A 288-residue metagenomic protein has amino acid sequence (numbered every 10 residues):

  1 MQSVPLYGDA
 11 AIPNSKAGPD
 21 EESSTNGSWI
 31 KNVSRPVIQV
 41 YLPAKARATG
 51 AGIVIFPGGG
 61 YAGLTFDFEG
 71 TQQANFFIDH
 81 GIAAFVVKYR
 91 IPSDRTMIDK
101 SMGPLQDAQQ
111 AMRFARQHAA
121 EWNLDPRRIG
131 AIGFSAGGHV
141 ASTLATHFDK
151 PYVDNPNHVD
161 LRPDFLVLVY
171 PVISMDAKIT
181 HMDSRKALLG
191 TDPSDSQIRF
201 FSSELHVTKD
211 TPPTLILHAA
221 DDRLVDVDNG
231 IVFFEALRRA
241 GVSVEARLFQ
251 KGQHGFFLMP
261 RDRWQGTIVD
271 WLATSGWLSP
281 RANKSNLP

Functional and structural regions predicted by a protein language model:
M1-R47: N-terminal cap/lid segment of alpha/beta-hydrolase-fold proteins
R47, G60-E69, V86-G103, F148 (+2 more regions): Cap/lid segment of the alpha/beta-hydrolase catalytic domain
T49-G58: Short beta-strand element of the alpha/beta-hydrolase
T65-F66, G70-A74, V87-P126, L258-R263: Catalytic nucleophile-loop/oxyanion-hole region of alpha/beta-hydrolase and closely related hydrolase-like folds
Q110-S184, I198-R199, S203: Primarily recognizes the serine-hydrolase "nucleophile elbow" in alpha/beta-hydrolase and SGNH/GDSL folds
M175, D221-V225: Acidic catalytic loop of the alpha/beta-hydrolase fold
D210, I216-H218, D222: Short beta-strand/loop motif that positions the catalytic acidic residue of the alpha/beta-hydrolase fold
V227, I231-P288: C-terminal catalytic histidine-bearing segment of alpha/beta-hydrolase fold enzymes
